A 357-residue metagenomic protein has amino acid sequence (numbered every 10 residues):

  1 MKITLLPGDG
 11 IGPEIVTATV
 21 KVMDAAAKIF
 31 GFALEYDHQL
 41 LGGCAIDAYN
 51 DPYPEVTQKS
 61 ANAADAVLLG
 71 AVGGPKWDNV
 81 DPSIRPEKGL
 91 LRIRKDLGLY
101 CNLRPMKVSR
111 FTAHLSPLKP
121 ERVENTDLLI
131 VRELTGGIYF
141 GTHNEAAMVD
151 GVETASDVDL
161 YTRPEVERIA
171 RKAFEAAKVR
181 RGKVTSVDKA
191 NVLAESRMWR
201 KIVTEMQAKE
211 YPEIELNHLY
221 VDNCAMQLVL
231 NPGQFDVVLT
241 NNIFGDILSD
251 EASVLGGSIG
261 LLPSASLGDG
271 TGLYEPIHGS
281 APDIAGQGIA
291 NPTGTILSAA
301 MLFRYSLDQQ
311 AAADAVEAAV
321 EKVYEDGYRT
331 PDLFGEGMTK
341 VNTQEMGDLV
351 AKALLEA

Functional and structural regions predicted by a protein language model:
K2-I11, L68-A71, K183-A190, S298-R304 (+1 more regions): Short glycine-rich or small-residue beta-strand-to-loop segments that form or flank ligand, phosphate, metal/Fe-S
T4-K21, A26-A27, D150-D222, Q234: Glycine-rich phosphate/diphosphate-binding loop of Rossmann-like nucleotide-binding domains
D9-G12, D65, V131, A173 (+4 more regions): Buried hydrophobic positions in well-ordered alpha/beta secondary-structure cores of metabolic enzymes
T19, M23, V203, T295-F303 (+1 more regions): Buried hydrophobic packing segments
G31-E55, M226-L228: N-terminal beta-loop-helix "entrance" segment that forms/cooperates in small-molecule cofactor or anionic ligand
G43-I46, L228-Y328: Glycine-rich phosphate/nucleotide-binding loop
D47-S156, I243-G245: N-terminal glycine-rich phosphate/adenylate-binding segment common to multiple enzyme folds
T135-G136, G141-R180, V184-S186, A190-V192 (+2 more regions): Glycine-rich phosphate/pyrophosphate-binding loop and the adjoining helix
